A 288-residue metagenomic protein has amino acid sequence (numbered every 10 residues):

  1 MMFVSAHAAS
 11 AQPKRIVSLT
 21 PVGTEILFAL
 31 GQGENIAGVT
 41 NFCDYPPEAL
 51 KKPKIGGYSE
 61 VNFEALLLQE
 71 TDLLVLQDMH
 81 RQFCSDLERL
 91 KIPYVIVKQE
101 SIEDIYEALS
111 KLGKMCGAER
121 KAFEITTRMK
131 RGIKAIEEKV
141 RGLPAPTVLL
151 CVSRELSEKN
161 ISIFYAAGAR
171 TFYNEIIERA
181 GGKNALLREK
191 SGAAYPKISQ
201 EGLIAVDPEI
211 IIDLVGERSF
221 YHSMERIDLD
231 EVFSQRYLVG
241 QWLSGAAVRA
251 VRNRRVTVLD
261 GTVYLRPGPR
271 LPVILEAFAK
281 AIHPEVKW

Functional and structural regions predicted by a protein language model:
M1-S5: Bacterial N-terminal signal peptides
Q12-R15, Q82-I161, L186-R188, V251-W288: Extracytoplasmic substrate-binding proteins
K14-R81, Y165, G182-A185, V215 (+1 more regions): A short, structured surface patch at a secondary-structure boundary
V22-E25, F42-Y45, L73-L74, H80-Q82 (+6 more regions): Solvent-exposed loop/turn segments at secondary-structure junctions within structured extracellular/periplasmic domains
V22-I26, Q32, N62, M79 (+10 more regions): Stable alpha-helical elements in mature extracytoplasmic
T40, A167-A194, D213: His/Asp/Glu-enriched short active-site or ligand-binding loop at hydrolase and phosphoryl-transfer sites
F63-E70, R89-L90, M129, K197-D207: Short helices/loops that flank or line small-molecule/ion binding pockets
R81-R89, D213-L238: A ligand-binding cleft/hinge motif common to bilobed small-molecule-binding domains
